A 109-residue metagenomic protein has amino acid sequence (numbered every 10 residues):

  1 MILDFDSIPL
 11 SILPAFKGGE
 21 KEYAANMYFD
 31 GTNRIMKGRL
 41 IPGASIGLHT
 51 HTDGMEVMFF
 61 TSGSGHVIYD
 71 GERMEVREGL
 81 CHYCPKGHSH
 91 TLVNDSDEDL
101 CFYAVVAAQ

Functional and structural regions predicted by a protein language model:
M1-R34, G47: A short, N-terminal "cap"/entry segment at the start of jelly-roll beta-barrel domains of the cupin/DSBH fold
M36-H51: Conserved short histidine dyad/triad with adjacent acidic residue
P42, D53-G54, E72, H88-S89 (+1 more regions): A generic "binding-loop/recognition-motif" signal
L48, V67-I68, C84, H90-S96: Short beta-strand His + acidic residue motifs that chelate non-heme Fe in jelly-roll/DSBH and cupin folds
D53-G65: Glycine- and acidic-residue-biased ligand/ion/polar-headgroup-sensing regions
E72-K86: Short acidic-glycine-tyrosine-enriched beta hairpin
Y83, E98-Q109: A short hydrophobic beta-strand segment most commonly corresponding to one strand of the jelly-roll/cupin
